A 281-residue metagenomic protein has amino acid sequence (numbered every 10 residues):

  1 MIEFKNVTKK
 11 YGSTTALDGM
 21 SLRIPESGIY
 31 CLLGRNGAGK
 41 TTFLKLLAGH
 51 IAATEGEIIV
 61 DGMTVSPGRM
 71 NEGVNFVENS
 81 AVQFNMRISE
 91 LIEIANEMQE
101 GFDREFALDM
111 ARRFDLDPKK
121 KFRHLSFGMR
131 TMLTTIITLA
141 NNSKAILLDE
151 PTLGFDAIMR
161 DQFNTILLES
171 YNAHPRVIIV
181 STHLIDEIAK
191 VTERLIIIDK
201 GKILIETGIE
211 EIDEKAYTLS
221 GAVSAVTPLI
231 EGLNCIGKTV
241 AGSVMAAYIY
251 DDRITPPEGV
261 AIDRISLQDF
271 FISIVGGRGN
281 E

Functional and structural regions predicted by a protein language model:
G34-G39: Walker A (P-loop) phosphate-binding loop of ABC-type ATPase nucleotide-binding domains
A48: Helix-to-loop junction immediately C-terminal to a conserved catalytic motif
G56-R69: Conserved ABC transporter NBD signature motif
F76-L133: ABC-family P-loop ATPase nucleotide-binding domains
I146-E150, F155: Catalytic Walker B motif of ABC-type/P-loop ATPase nucleotide-binding domains
N164-I179, H183-I249: ABC transporter nucleotide-binding domain
N234-G237, A241-E281: C-terminal coupling/interaction segments
